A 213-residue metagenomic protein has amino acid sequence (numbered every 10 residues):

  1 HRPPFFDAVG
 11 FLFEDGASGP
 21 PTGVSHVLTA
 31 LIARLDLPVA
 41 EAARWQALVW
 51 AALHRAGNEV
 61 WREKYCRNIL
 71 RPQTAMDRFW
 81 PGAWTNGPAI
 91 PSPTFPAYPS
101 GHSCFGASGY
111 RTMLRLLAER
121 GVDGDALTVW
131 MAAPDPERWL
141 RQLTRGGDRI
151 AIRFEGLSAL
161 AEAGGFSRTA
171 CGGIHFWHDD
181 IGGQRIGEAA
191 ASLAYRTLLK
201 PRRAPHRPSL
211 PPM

Functional and structural regions predicted by a protein language model:
H1-M213: Acidic/polar surface patches and capping/hinge elements
